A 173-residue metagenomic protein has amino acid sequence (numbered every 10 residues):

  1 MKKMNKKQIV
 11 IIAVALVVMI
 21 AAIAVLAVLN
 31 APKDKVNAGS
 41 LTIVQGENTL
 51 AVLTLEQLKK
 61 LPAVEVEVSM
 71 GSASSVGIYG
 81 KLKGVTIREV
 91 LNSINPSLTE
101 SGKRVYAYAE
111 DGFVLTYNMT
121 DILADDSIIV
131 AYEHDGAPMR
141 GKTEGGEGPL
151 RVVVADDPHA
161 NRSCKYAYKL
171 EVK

Functional and structural regions predicted by a protein language model:
K2-K173: N-terminal intrinsically disordered, low-complexity segments enriched in P/E/S/T
